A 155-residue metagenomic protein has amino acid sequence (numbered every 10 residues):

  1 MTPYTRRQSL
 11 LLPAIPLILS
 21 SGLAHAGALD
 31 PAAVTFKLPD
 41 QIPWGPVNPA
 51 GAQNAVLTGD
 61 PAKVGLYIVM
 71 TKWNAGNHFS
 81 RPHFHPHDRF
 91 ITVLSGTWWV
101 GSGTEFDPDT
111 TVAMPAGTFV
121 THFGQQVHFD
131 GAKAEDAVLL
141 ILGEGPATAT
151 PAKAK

Functional and structural regions predicted by a protein language model:
T2-I15: N-terminal secretory signal peptides and thylakoid transit peptides that target proteins across membranes
S21-L23: N-terminal signal peptide c-region/cleavage motif recognized by signal peptidases
H25-Y67, A154-K155: A short, N-terminal "cap"/entry segment at the start of jelly-roll beta-barrel domains of the cupin/DSBH fold
A33-T35, F129-K155: Double-stranded beta-helix
A62, T104-Q125: Short acidic-glycine-tyrosine-enriched beta hairpin
Y67-H85, F123-Q125: Conserved short histidine dyad/triad with adjacent acidic residue
N74-N77, F84-E105: Glycine- and acidic-residue-biased ligand/ion/polar-headgroup-sensing regions
S80-P82, V100-G101, H122, V127-K133: Short beta-strand His + acidic residue motifs that chelate non-heme Fe in jelly-roll/DSBH and cupin folds
